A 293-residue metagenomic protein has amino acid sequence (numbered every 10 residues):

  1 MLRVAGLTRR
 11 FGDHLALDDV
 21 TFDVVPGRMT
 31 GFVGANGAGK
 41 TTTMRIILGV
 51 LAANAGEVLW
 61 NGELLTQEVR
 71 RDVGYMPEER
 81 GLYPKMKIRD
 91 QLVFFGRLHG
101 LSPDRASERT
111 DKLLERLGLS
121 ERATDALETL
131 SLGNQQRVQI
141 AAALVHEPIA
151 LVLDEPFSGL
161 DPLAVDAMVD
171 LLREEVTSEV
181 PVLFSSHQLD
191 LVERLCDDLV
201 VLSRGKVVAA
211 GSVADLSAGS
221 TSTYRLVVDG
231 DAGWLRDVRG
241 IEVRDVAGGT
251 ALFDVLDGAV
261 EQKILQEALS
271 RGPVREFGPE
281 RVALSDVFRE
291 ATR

Functional and structural regions predicted by a protein language model:
L2, R9-S203, A209: ABC transporter nucleotide-binding domains
A5, V227, G278-E280: Solvent-exposed beta-strand sheet faces enriched in polar/charged residues
V69, S217-S220, T292: Short, flexible helix/strand-to-coil boundary loops that buttress conserved ligand/catalytic motifs in alpha/beta
A167-V255: ABC transporter nucleotide-binding domain
L256-R293: C-terminal coupling/interaction segments
